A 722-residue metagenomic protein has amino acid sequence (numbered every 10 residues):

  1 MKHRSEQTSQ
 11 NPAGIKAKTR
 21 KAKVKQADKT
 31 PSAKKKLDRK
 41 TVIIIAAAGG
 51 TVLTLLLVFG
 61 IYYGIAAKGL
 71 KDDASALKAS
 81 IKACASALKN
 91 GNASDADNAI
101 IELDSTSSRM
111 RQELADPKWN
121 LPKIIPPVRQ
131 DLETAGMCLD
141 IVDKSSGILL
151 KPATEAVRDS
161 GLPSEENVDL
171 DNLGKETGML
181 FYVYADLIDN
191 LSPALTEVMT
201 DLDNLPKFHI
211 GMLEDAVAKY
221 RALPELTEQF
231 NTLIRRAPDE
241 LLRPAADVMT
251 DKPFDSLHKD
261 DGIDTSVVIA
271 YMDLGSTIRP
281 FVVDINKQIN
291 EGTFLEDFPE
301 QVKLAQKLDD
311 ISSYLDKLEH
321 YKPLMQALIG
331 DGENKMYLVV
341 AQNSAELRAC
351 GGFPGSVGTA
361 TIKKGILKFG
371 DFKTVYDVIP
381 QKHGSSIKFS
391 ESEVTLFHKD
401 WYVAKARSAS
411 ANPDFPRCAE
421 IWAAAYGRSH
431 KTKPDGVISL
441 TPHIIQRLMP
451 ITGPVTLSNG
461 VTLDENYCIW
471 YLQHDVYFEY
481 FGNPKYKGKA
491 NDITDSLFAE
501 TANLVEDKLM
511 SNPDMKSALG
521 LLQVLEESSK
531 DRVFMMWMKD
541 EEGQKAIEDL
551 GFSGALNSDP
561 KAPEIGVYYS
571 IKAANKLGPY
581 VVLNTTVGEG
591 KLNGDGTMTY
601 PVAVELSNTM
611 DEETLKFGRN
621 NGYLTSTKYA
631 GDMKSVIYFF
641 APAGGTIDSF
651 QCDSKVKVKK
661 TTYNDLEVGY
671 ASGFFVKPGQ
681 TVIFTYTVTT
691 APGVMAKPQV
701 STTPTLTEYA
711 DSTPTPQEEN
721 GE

Functional and structural regions predicted by a protein language model:
M1-A33: N-terminal targeting leaders characterized by basic, low-complexity, disordered sequences that direct proteins
K2-R4, K21, K34-A48, F59-A710 (+1 more regions): Non-catalytic, solvent-exposed segments at the cell envelope interface
G50-L53: Alpha-helical transmembrane segments and their juxtamembrane interface "caps" in small multi-pass membrane proteins
P716-E719: Acidic, low-complexity/disordered segments
